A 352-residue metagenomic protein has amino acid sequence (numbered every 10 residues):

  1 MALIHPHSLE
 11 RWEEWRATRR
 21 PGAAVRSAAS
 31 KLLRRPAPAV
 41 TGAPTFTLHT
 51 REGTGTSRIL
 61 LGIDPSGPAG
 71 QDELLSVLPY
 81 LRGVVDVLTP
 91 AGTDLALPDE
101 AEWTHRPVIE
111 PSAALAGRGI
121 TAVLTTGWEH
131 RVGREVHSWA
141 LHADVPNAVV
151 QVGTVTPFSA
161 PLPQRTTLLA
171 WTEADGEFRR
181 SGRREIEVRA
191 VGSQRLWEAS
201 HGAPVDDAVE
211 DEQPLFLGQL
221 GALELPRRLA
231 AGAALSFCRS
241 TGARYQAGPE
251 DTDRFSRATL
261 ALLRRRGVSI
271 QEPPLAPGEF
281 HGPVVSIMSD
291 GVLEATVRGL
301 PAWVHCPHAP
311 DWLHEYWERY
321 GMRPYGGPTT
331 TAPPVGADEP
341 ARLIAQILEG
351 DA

Functional and structural regions predicted by a protein language model:
A2-S8, G42-G192, G291: Active-site and donor-binding regions of nucleotide-sugar-utilizing enzymes
E13-H49, Q151-V152, P161-L225, P249-D251: A nucleotide-sugar donor-handling region in carbohydrate enzymes
G70-Y80, L196-R264: Conserved catalytic-core segment of nucleotide-activated headgroup transferases in glycan assembly
W139, F237, E294-A295: Hydrophobic/aromatic ligand-binding patch that stacks against planar heteroaromatic rings of cofactors or nucleotides
H142-V145, E210, R239-T241, R298: Helix C-cap/helix->beta junction micro-motif
R264-P273: Active-site donor-binding acidic/aromatic loop of nucleotide-activated sugar and phosphosugar transferases involved
E272-Y316: A donor-sugar binding/catalytic signature common to diverse glycosyltransferases and related nucleotide-sugar
Y316-A352: Leloir-type glycosyltransferase catalytic cores
